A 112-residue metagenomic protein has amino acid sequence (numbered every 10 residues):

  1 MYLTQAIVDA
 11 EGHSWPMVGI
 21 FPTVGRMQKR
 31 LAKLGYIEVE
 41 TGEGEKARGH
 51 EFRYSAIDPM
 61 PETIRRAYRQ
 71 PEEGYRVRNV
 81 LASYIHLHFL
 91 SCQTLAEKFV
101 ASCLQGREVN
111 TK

Functional and structural regions predicted by a protein language model:
M1-E38: Cysteine-nucleophile active-site neighborhood
V24-K112: Amide-donor transfer/coupling interface in amidating biosynthetic enzymes
